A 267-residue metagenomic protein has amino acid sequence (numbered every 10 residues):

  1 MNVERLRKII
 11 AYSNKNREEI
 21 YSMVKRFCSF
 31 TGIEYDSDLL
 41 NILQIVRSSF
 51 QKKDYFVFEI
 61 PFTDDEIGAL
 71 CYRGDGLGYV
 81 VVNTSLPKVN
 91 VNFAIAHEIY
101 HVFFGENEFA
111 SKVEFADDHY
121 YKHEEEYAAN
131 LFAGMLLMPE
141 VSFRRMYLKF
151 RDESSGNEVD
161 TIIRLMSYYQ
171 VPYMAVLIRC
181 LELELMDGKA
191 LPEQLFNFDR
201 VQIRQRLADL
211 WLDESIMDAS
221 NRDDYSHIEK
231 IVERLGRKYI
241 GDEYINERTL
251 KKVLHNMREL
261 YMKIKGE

Functional and structural regions predicted by a protein language model:
M1-E267: Active-site hotspot residues in diverse enzymes, especially metal/ion-binding acidic/histidine motifs
